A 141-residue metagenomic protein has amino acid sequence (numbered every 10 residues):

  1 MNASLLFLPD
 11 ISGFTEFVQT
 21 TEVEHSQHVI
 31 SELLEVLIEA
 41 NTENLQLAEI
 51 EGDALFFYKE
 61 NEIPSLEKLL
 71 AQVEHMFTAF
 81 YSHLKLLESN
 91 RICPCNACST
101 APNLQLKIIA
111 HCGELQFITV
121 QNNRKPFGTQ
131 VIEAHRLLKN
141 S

Functional and structural regions predicted by a protein language model:
M1-H75: Catalytic NTP-binding/metal-coordinating core of nucleotidyl cyclase/transferase enzymes
E62-S141: Catalytic beta-strand-to-alpha-helix segment of the class III nucleotidyl cyclase homology domain
